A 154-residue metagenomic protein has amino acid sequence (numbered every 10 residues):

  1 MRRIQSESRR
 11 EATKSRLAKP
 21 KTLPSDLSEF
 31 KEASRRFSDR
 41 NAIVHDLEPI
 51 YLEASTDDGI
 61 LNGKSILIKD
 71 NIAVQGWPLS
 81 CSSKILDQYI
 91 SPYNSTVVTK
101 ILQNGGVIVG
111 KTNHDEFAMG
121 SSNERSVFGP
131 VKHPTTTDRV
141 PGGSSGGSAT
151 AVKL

Functional and structural regions predicted by a protein language model:
M1-S91, S95, F117-M119: Short, well-ordered alpha-helical
L61-L154: Short glycine/serine-rich loop/turn segments
